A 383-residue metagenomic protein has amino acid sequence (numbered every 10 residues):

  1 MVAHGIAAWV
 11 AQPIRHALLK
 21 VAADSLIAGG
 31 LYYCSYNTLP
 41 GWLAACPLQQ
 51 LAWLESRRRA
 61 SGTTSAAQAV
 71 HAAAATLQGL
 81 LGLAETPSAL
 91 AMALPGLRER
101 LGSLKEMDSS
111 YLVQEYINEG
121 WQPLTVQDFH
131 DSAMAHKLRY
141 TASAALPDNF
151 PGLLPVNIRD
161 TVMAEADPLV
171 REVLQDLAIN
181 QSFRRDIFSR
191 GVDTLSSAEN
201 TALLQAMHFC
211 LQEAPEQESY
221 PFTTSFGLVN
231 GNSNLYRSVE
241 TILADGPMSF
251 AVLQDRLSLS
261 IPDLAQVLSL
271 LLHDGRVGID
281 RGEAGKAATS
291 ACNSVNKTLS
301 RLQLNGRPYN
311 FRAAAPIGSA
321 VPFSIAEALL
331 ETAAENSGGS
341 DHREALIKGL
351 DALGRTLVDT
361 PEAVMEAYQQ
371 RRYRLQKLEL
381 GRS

Functional and structural regions predicted by a protein language model:
M1-H16, Y32, T38: A short SAM/SAH-binding and catalytic strip from SAM-dependent methyltransferases
W9-V10, P40-A44, D148-L153: Short catalytic/ligand-binding loop motif for oxyanion handling, primarily in non-cytosolic enzymes, centered on
P13-L18, W121-T125: Short, glycine/acidic-rich beta->alpha junctions
R15-G29: A short glycine-rich, Lys/Arg-flanked "PGG" loop and its adjoining helix->strand segment in the class I
H16-L18, C46-E55, F150, P155-D160: Short secondary-structure boundary/capping segments
G29-L31, R185: Extracellular structured ligand-interaction cores
L31-P95: Conserved class I S-adenosyl-L-methionine
A84-S383: Rossmann-like AdoMet/SAM-dependent catalytic core
